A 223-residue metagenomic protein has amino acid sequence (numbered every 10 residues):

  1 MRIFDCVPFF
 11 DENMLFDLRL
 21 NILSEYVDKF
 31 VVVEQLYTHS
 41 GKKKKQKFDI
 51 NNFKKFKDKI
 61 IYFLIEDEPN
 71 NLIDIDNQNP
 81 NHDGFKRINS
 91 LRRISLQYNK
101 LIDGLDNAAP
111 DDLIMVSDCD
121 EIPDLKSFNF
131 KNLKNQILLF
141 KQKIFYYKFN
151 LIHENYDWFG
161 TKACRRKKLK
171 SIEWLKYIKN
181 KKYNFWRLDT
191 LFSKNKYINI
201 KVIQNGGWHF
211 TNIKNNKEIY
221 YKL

Functional and structural regions predicted by a protein language model:
M1-E25: N-proximal low-complexity "stem/linker" segments adjacent to membrane-targeting elements
I3, S24-T38, K57-I61: Short loop->beta transition adjacent to catalytic acidic/histidine clusters or analogous donor-positioning motifs
D5-D11, V33-E34, V116-C119, F140-K143: Short His-Asn-centered micro-motif
D11-N13, T38, E68-N70, F145-Y146 (+1 more regions): Surface-exposed, flexible loop/turn segments at secondary-structure boundaries
V27, K57, D111, K134-N135: Short, well-ordered alpha-helix to beta-strand connector turns
Y37-V116, L125: Active-site-proximal specificity loops/subdomain of glycosyltransferases
L91, E121-K222: Conserved catalytic core of nucleotide-sugar-dependent glycosyltransferases
